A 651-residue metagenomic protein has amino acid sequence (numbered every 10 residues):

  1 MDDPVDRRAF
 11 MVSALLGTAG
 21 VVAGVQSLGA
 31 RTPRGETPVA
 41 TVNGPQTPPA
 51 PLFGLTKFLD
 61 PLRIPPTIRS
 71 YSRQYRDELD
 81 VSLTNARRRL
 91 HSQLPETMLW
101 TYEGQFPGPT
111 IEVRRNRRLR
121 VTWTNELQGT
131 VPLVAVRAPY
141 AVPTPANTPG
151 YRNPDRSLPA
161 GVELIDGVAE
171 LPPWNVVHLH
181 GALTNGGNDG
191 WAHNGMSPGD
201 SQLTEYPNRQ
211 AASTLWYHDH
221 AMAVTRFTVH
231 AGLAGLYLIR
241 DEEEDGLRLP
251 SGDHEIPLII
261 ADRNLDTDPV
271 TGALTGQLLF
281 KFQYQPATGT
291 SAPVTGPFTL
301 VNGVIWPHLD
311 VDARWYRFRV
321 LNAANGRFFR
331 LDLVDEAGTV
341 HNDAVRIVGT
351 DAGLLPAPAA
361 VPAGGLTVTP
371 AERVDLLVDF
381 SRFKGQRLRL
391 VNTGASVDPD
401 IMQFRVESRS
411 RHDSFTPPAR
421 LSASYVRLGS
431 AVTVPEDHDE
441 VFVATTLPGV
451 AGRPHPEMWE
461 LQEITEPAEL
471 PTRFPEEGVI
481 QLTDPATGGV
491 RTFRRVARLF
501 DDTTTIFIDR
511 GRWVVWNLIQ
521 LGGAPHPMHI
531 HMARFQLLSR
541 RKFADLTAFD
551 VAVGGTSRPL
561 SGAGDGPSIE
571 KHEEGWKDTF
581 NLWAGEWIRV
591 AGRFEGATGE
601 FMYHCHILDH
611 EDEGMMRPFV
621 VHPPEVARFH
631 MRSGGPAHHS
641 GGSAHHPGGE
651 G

Functional and structural regions predicted by a protein language model:
M1-T18: N-terminal secretory signal peptides and thylakoid transit peptides that target proteins across membranes
D3-P4, G24-Q74: C-terminal segment of N-terminal export signals and the immediately downstream linker at the start of the mature
S70-L83, F106-N185, N194-H230, L236-N264 (+8 more regions): Beta-strand cores of secreted/periplasmic/IMS beta-sandwich domains, seen most often in copper-related folds
R76, L83-N85, I256-Q277, V432-E477: Predominantly extracellular/luminal regions of secreted and cell-surface proteins, especially disulfide-bonded
D80, R87-Q93, L99, G129-L133 (+4 more regions): Short, solvent-exposed loop/turn elements at domain surfaces
T97-P107, T299-P307, V490-R510: N-terminal edge beta-strand
P139-P159, L164-A192, M196, H341-G364 (+2 more regions): Active-site pocket scaffolds in enzymes
T184-A192, M196-S197, N264, L274-E436: Histidine- and aromatic-rich segments of cupredoxin/plastocyanin-like copper-binding domains
